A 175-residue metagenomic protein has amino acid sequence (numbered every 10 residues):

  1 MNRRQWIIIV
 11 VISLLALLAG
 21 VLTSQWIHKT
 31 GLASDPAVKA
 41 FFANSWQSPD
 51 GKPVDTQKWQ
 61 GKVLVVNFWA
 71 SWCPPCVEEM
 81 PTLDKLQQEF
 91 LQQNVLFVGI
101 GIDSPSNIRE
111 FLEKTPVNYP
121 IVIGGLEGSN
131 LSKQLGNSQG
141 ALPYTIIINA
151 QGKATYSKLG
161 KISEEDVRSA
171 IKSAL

Functional and structural regions predicted by a protein language model:
M1-S45: N-terminal targeting signals for export/organelle localization
A43-L64: A short beta-strand-turn-helix
N44, F68-W69, F111, Y119: Conserved hydrophobic/aromatic "anchor" residues that stabilize well-ordered secondary structure elements
Q60-K62, Q92, N118, G140: Active-site acidic short loop of glycosyltransferases
N67-C73, I102: Aromatic-flanked redox-active Cys/Sec active sites in thiol-based oxidoreductases, especially the WC-centered
E78-P116, L126-K133: Structural microenvironment flanking redox-active thiols in thiol-disulfide oxidoreductases
K114-V117, G124-K172: Thiol/disulfide oxidoreductase modules built on the thioredoxin-like
